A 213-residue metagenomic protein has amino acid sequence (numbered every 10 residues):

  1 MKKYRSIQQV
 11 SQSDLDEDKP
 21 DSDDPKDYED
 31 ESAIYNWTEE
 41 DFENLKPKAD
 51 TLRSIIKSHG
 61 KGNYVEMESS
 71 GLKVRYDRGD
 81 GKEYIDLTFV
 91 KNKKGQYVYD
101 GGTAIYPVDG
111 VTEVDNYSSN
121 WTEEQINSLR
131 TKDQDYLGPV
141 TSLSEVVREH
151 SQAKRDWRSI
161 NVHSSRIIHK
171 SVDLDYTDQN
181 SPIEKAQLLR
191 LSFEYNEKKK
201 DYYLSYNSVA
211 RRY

Functional and structural regions predicted by a protein language model:
M1, R212-Y213: Short, solvent-exposed mixed-charge patches
M1-S32, K170, L191: Charge-dense, intrinsically disordered terminal/linker segments
I7-S11, G95, E124, A186: Intrinsically disordered, low-complexity regions enriched in polar/acidic and amide residues
D18-L45, T112-R130: N-terminal low-complexity, Pro/Thr/Ser-rich intrinsically disordered segments that act as propeptides or flexible
F42-P47, D135-P139: Short, surface-exposed ligand-recognition loops at beta-strand->loop->(often short) alpha-helix junctions that present
D50-G110, G138-E197, Y202-R212: A cross-family detector of function-defining hotspots
